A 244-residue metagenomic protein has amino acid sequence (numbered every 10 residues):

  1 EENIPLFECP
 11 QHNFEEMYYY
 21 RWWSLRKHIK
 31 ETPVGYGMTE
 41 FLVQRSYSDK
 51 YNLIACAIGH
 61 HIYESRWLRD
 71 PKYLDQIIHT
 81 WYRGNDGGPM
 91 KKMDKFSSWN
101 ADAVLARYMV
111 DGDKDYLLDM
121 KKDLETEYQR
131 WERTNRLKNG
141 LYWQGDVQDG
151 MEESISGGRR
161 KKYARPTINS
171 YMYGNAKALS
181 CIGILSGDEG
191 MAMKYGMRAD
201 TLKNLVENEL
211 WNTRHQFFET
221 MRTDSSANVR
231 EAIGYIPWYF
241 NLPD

Functional and structural regions predicted by a protein language model:
E1, G88-S98, K114, E132-M197 (+2 more regions): The feature captures the catalytic groove of carbohydrate-active enzymes
E1-D119, E125, E219, D224-L242: Substrate-binding groove/exosite segments of carbohydrate-active enzymes
N13-Y20, D70-G84, K114-E132, Y171 (+2 more regions): Extended, well-ordered alpha-helical scaffold segments
H28-V34, R69, E132-G145, N208-H215 (+1 more regions): Proline-centered turn/helix-capping motifs that create local helix->coil transitions or kinks
